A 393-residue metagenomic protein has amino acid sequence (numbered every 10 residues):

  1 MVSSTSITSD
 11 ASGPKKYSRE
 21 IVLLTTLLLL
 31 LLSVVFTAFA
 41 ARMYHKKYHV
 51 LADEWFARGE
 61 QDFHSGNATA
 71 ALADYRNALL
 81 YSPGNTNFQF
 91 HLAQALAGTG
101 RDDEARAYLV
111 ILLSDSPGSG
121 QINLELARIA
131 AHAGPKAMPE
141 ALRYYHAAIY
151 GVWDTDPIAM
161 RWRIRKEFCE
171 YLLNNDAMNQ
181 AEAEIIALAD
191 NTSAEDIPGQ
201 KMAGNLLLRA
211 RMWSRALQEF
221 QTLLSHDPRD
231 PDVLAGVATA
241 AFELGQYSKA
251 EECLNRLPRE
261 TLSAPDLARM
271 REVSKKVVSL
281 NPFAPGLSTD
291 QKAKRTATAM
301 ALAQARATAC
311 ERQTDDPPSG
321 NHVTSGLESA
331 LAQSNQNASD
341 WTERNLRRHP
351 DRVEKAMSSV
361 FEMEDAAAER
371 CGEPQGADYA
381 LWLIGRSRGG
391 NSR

Functional and structural regions predicted by a protein language model:
R42-H45, I149-R161, A189-T192: Flexible helix-coil transition and linker loops at the boundaries of alpha-helical arrays
H49, P83, P117, W153 (+3 more regions): Short coil turns that delineate tetratricopeptide repeat
A57, H91, E125, M160 (+4 more regions): Canonical tetratricopeptide repeat
F88, I122, P157-I158, I164 (+3 more regions): TPR alpha-solenoid repeat register
G98-A107, A133-A141, E170-N179, R211-R215 (+3 more regions): Alpha-helical linker/edge segments of TPR/alpha-solenoid repeat scaffolds and analogous pre-/post-domain helices
S114, Y144-G151, A238-P265, E272-S279 (+1 more regions): TPR/TPR-like (Sel1-like) alpha-helical repeat modules
